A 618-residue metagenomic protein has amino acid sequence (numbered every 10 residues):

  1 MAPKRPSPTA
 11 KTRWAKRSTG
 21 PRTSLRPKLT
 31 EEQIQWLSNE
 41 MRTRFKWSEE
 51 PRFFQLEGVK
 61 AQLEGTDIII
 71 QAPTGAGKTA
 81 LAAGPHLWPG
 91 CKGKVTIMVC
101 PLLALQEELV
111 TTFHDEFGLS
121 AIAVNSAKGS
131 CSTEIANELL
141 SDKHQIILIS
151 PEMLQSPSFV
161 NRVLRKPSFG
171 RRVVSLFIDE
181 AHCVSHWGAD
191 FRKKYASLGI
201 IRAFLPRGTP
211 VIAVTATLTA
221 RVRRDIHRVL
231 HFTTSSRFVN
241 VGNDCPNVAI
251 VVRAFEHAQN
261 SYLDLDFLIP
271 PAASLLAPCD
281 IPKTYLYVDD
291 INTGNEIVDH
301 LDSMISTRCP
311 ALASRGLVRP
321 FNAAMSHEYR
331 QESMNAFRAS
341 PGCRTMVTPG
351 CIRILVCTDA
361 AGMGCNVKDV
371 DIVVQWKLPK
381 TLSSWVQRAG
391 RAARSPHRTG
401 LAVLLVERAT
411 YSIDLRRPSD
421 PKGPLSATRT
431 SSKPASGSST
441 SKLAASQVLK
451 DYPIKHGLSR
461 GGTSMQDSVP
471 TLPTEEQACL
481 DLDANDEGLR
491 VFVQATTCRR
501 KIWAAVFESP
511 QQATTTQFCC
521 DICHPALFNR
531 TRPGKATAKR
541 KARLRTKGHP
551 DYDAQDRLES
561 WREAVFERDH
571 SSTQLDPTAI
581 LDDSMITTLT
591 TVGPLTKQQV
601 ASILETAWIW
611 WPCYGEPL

Functional and structural regions predicted by a protein language model:
K4-P27, E31-L37, K433, G437-K442 (+3 more regions): Accessory DNA-binding and partner-docking regions appended to nucleic-acid-acting proteins, especially the terminal
K28-E31, E40-M41, E50-T79, G84-C91 (+2 more regions): Helicase motor core with emphasis on the C-terminal RecA-like subdomain
W36, K193, A313-G316, D481-A484 (+1 more regions): Alpha-helix N-cap/N′ positions at the starts of helices
L37-N39, F177-I178, N243-D244, C365 (+2 more regions): Surface-exposed beta-strand-to-loop junctions that form interaction patches on eukaryotic regulatory domains
G58, L489, M585-I586: Short alpha-helical "packing" element that flanks the helix-turn-helix/winged-helix DNA-binding module
L425, E475-A478, C523: Eukaryote-biased recognition of long, low-complexity, charge-rich segments
L489, V493-I502: Leucine-rich, amphipathic alpha-helical/linker segments
